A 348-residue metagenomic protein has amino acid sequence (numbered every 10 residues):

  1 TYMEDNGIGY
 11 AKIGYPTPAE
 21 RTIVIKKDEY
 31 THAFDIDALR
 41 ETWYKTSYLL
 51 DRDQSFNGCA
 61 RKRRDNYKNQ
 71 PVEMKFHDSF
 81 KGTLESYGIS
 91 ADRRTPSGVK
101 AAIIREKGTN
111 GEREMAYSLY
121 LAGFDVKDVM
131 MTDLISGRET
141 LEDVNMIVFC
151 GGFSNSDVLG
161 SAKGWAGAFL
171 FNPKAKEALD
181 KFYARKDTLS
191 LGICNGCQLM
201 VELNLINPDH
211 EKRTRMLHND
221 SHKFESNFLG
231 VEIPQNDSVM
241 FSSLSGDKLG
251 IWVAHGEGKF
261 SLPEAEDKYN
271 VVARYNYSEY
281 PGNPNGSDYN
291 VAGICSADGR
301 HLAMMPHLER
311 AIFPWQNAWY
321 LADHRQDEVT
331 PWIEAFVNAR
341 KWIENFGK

Functional and structural regions predicted by a protein language model:
Y2-K100, G108: Intein/HINT protein-splicing elements and their conserved insertion hotspots or analogous self-processing inserts
P18-E20, V129-G137: Short acidic loop-to-helix transition motifs that present clustered carboxylates
G98-K100, D125, G250: Residues that mark the start of a beta-strand
R113-D128: Short helix-loop-beta junction
G137-E139, D180-K181, R213-K348: Amide-donor transfer/coupling interface in amidating biosynthetic enzymes
E139-V148: Short acidic/histidine-rich motifs immediately flanking catalytic phosphotransfer sites in two-component signaling
F153-S238: Cysteine-nucleophile active-site neighborhood
